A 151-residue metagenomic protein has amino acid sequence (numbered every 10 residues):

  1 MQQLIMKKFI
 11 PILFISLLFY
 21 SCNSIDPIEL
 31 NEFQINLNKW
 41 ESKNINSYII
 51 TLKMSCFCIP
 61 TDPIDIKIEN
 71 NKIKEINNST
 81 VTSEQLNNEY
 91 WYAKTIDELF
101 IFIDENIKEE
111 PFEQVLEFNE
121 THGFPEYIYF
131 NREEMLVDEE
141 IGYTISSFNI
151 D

Functional and structural regions predicted by a protein language model:
M1-M6: N-terminal secretory signal peptides that target proteins for export/translocation
K7-L13: Sec-dependent signal peptide recognition, specifically the positively charged N-region followed immediately by
L18-S21: C-terminal motif of bacterial Sec signal peptides marking the signal peptidase cleavage site
N23-D26: Bacterial signal peptide processing site
E41, K67-K74, F118-H122: A short, structured loop/turn motif at beta-sheet edges
S42-M54: A short, Trp-centered hydrophobic/proline-enriched beta-strand micro-motif
K53-F102: Surface-exposed acidic loop/strand-edge motifs in secreted or periplasmic proteins that form small linear binding
S83-D151: Mature, soluble, non-transmembrane domains
